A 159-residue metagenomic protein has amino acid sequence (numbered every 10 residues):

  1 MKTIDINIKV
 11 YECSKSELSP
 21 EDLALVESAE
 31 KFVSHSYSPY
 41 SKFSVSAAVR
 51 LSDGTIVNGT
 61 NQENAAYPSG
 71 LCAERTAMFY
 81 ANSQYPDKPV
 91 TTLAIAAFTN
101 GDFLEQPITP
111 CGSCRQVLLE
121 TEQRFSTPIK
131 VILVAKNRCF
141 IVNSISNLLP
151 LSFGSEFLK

Functional and structural regions predicted by a protein language model:
M1-S28, F103: Short, compositionally biased leader-like segments
V26-P39: Beta-lactamase-like hydrolase cores
P39-S41, S69: Short, surface-exposed helix-loop/turn micro-motifs enriched in polar/charged residues
K42-L51: Short beta-strand scaffold segments in enzyme catalytic cores
S52-D53, K136: Short strand-coil-strand connectors
T60-L158: Zn2+-dependent cytidine deaminase-like catalytic core
